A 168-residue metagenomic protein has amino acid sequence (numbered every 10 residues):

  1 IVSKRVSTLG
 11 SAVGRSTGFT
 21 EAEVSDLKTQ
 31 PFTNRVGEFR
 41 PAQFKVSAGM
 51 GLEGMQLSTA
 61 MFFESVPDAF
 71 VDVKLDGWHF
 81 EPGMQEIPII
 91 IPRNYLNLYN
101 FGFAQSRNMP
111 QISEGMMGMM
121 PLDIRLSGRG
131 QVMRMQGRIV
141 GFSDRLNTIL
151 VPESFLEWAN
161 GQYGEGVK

Functional and structural regions predicted by a protein language model:
I1-M61: Membrane-proximal extracellular/periplasmic loop immediately following the first transmembrane helix
I1-S3, S7-T8, S58-T59, A69 (+2 more regions): Proteins with a high burden of low-complexity, intrinsically disordered sequence enriched in S/T/G/P/A and R, requiring
S3-V13, T59-V73, I112-G118: Short N-terminal helix-initiation segments at or just after the protein's N-terminus
G18-F19, R35, F44-S47, I87-K168: Basic-flanked hydrophobic alpha-helices used for secretion and membrane insertion
E21-V24, G51, H79, G83-M84 (+2 more regions): Short, flexible coil/linker segments at or flanking structured domains
L27-P31, F63-D68, M116-M119, E165-K168: Short, surface-exposed, polar/charged, turn-prone segments marking secondary-structure boundaries
F39-N97: The feature marks short, hydrophobic/small-residue-biased sequence motifs that occur predominantly
